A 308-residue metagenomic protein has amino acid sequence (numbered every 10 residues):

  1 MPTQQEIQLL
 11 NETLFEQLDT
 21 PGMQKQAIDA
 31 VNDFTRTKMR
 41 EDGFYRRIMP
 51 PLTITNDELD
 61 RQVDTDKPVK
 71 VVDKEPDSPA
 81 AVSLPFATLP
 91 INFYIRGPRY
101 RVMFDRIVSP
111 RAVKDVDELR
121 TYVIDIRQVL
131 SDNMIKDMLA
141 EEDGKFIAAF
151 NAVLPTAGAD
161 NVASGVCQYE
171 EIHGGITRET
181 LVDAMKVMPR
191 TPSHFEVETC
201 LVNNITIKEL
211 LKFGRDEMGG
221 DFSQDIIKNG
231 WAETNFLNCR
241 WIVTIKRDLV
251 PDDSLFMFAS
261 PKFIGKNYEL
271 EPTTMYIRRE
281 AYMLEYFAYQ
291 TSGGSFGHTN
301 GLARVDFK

Functional and structural regions predicted by a protein language model:
M1-Y45: N-terminal alpha-helical "arm" segments
T3-L10, V102-V108, P155, A159: Short, compositionally biased low-complexity segments
K25-I28, F213-K308: Sequence/fold signature of self-assembling virion shell proteins
T35-V108: Assembly/oligomerization interface modules of large self-assembling protein complexes
S109-M188, K308: Alpha-helical scaffold segments that mediate packing/assembly in large oligomeric complexes
A112-D115, C200-T206, W231, K246 (+1 more regions): Helix N-cap / beta->alpha transition motif
D143-I147, H194-V197, S295: Intrinsically disordered or highly flexible coil/loop and linker segments, enriched in small and charged/polar residues
T156-G230: Extended, solvent-exposed, turn-rich assembly/linker loops in the middle of proteins
